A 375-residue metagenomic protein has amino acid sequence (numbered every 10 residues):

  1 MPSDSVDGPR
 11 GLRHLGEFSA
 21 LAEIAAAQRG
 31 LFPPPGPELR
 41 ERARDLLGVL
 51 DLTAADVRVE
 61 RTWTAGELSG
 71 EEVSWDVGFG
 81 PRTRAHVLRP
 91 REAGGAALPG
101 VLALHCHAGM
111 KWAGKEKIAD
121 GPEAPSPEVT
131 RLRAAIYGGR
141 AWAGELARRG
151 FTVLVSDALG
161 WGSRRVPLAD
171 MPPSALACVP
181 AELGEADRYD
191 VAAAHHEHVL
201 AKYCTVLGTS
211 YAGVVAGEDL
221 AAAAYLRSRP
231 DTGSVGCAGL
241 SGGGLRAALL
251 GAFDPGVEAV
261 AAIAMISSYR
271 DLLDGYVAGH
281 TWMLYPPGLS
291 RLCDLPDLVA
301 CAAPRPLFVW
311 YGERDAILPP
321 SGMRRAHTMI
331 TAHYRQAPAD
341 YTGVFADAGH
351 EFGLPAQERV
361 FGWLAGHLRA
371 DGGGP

Functional and structural regions predicted by a protein language model:
M1-S69, V77, G114, R149 (+1 more regions): N-terminal targeting or regulatory segments adjacent to alpha/beta-hydrolase or S9 domains
G70-S74, F79-R91: A short loop-to-beta-strand scaffold at the N-terminal edge of the catalytic core in hydrolase folds
A85, A96-A108: Short beta-strand element of the alpha/beta-hydrolase
H105-G217, R227, L272-L273: Cap/lid segment of the alpha/beta-hydrolase catalytic domain
H198-T209, V214, A221-A222, E258-V299 (+3 more regions): Mobile cap/lid helix-loop segments that gate and shape the active-site cleft of serine hydrolases
P230-S241: Alpha/beta-hydrolase fold nucleophile elbow
A302, V309-Y311: Short beta-strand/loop motif that positions the catalytic acidic residue of the alpha/beta-hydrolase fold
Y334-P375: C-terminal catalytic histidine-bearing segment of alpha/beta-hydrolase fold enzymes
